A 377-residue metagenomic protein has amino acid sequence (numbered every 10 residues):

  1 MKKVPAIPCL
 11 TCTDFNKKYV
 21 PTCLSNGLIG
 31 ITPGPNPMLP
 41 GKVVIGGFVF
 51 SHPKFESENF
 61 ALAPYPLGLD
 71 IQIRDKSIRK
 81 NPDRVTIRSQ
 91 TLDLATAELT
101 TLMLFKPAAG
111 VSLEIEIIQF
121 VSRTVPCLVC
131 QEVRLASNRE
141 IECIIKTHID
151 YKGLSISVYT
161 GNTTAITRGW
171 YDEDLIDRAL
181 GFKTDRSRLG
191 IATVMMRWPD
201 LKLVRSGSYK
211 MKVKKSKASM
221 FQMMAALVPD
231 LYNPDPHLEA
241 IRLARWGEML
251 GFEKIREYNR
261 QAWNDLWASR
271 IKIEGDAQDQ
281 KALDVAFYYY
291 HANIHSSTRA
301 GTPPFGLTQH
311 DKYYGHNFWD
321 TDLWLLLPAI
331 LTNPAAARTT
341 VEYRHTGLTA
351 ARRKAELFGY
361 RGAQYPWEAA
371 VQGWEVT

Functional and structural regions predicted by a protein language model:
M1-L24, L28-L39, V43-Y313: Acidic/polar, glycine-enriched structural segments that form the non-catalytic walls/loops of the carbohydrate-binding
P64, L128, W319-D320, Y360: Short, solvent-exposed loop/turn segments at the edges of secondary structure
K217, L327, L357-F358: Low-complexity, intrinsically disordered or weakly predicted helical/coil tracts enriched in serine/threonine
A218, K281, G315-W324, T332: Aromatic- and histidine-enriched alpha-helix N-cap/loop-to-helix transition segments that scaffold the rims
V285-Y290, T321-A335, G347: Alpha-helical support elements that line or immediately flank enzyme active sites and cofactor-binding pockets
I294-Q309, T332-T377: Helix-terminus loop motifs that line ligand-binding clefts
Q309-D320, T377: Solvent-exposed loop and edge beta-strand segments that line ligand/cofactor-binding and catalytic clefts
